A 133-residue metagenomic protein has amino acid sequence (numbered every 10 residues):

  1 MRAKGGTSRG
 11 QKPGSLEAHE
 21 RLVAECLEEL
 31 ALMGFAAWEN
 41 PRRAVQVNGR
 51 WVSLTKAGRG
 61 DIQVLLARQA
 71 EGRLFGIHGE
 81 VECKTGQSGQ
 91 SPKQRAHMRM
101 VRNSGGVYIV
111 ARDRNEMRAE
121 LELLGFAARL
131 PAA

Functional and structural regions predicted by a protein language model:
M1-A133: Catalytic phosphate/metal-binding cores of nucleic-acid and nucleotide-processing enzymes, i.e., regions that mediate
